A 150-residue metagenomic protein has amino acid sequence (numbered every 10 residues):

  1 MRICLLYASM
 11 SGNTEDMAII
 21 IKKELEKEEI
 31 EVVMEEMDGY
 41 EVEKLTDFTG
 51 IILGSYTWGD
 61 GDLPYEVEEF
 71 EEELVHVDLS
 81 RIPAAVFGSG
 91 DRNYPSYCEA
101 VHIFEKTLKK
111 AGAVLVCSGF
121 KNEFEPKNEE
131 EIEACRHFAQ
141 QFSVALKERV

Functional and structural regions predicted by a protein language model:
M1-C4: Extreme N-terminal starter segment of soluble prokaryotic enzymes
L6-A8, F87: Short hydrophobic segments within beta-strands
S9-M10, N93: Structured beta->alpha junctions
S11-E15: Glycine-rich NAD(P) Rossmann-fold beta1-alpha1 loop
D16, E24-E28, V33-E35, D47-V150: FMN-binding flavodoxin-like domain, especially the glycine-rich phosphate-binding loop
G39-K44: Short acidic active-site motifs
